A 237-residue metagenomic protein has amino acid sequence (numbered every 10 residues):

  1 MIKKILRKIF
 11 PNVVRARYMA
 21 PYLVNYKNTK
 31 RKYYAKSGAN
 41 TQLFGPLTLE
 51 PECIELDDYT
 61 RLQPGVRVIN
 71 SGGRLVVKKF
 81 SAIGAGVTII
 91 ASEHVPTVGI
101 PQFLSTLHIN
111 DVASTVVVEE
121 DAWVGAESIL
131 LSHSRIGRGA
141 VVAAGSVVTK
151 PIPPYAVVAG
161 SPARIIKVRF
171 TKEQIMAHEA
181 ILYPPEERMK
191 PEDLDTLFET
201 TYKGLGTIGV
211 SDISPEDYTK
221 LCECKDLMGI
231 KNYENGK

Functional and structural regions predicted by a protein language model:
M1-Y34, S211-D212, E216-G236: Membrane-proximal basic amphipathic "stem/tether" segments
Y18-Y59: Short linear elements at protein peripheries
P46-R135, R169-F170: Flexible, glycine/small-residue-enriched loop-and-beta-strand segment within the central core of proteins
L75, V87, K150, P154-A156 (+1 more regions): Glycine-centered loop/turn positions within well-structured domains that cap or flank conserved ligand/cofactor-binding
T106-L130, S161-K237: C-terminal segments of enzyme domains that contribute to small-molecule binding surfaces
W123, V141, V157-A159: Short-chain dehydrogenase/reductase
S134, G145-S146, I152, S161: Short beta-to-alpha loop/turn elements within the nucleotide-binding domains of ABC transporters
G137-A140, P153-Y155: Conserved catalytic segment of ABC-fold P-loop ATPases
